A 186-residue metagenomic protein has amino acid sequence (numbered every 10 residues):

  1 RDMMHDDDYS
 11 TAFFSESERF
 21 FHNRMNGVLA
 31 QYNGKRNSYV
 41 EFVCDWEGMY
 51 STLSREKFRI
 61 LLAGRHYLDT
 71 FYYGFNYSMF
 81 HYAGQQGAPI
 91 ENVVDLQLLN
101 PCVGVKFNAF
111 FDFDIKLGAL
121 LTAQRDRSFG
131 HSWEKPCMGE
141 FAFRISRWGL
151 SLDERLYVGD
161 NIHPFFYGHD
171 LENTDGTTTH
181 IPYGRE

Functional and structural regions predicted by a protein language model:
R1-R65, N76-H81: Surface-exposed coil loops of outer-membrane beta-barrel proteins
Y39, V43-E47, L53, L61-E186: Exposed, low-structure sequence patches enriched in small/polar residues
